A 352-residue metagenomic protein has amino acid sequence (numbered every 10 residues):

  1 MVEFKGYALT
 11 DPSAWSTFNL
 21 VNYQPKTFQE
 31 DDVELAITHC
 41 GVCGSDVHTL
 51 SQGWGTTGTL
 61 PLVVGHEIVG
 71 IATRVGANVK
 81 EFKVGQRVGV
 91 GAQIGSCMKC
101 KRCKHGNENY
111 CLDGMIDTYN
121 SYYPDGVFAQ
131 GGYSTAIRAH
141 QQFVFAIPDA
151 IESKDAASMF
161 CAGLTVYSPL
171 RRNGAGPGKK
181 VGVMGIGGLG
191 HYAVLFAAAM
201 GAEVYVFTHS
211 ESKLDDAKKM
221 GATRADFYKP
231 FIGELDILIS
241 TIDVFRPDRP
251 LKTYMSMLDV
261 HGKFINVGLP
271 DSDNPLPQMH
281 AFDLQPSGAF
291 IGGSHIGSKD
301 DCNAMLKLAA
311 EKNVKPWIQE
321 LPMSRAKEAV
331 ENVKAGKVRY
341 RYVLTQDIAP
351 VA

Functional and structural regions predicted by a protein language model:
M1-F4, K299-A352: C-terminal hydrophobic helical "lid"/dimerization subdomain of Rossmann-like NAD(P)H-dependent oxidoreductases
Q24-C40, G53-K104, A146-I151: Glycine-rich beta-strand-centered segment in the early N-terminal region that forms part of a ligand/cofactor-binding
C43, A92-Q142: Cysteine-cluster motifs in flexible loop/terminal segments that predominantly coordinate metals
T135, Q142-Y228: Mid-domain Rossmann-like dinucleotide-binding core that forms the NAD(H)/NADP(H) cofactor-binding site
N173-P177, F196, E203-F290, P350-A352: Glycine-rich cofactor phosphate-binding loops and adjacent beta1-alpha1 units of small-molecule cofactor enzyme domains
G262-K263, Q278-Q319: Rossmann-fold dehydrogenase core element
